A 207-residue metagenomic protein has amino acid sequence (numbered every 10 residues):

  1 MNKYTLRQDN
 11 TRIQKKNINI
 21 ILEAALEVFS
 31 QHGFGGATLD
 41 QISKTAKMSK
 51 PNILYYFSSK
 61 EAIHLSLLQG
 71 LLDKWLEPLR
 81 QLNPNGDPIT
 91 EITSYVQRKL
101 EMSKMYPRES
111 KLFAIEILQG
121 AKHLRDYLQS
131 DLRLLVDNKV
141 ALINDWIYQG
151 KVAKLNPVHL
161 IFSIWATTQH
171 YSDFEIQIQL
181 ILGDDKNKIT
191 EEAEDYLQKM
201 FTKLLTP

Functional and structural regions predicted by a protein language model:
M1-K16: N-terminal intrinsically disordered/low-complexity leader segments
M1-T5, E101, M105, R133 (+2 more regions): C-terminal peripheral helix-coil segments that are non-catalytic and often amphipathic
N2, I20, V28-A62, S66: Helix-turn-helix
N17-L26, I42, L67-L71, W75 (+1 more regions): Generic hydrophobic, amphipathic alpha-helix propensity
L22, L76, T93-V96, I161 (+2 more regions): Short, amphipathic alpha-helical "lid/cap" segments that border enzyme active or binding sites
R80-E109, Q149, P157-I164: Hydrophobic alpha-helical connector segments
V96-K99, F113-E116, I164, T168 (+1 more regions): Short alpha-helical scaffolding segments that buttress acidic/His motifs in well-ordered protein cores
K104-D126, F174-I181: Amphipathic alpha-helical segments used for helix-helix packing
